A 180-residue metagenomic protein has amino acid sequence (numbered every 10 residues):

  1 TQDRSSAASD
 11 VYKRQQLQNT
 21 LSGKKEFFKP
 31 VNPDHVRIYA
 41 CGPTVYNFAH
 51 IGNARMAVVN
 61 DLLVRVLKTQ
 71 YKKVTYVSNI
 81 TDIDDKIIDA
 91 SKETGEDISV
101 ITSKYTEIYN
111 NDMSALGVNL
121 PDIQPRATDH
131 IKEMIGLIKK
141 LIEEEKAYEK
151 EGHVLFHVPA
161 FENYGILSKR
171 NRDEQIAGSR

Functional and structural regions predicted by a protein language model:
T1-Y12: Single conserved hydrophobic/aromatic residue that forms the stacking wall/gate of nucleotide- or nucleobase-binding
R14-D89, T94-E96, Q124-A127, M134: N-terminal catalytic cores of NTP/NDP-binding nucleotidyl/phosphoryl-transfer enzymes
I98-V100: A short acidic, glycine-rich active-site loop that binds or catalyzes chemistry on phosphate/adenosine moieties
T106-V118: A glycine-rich helix N-cap at a beta->alpha junction
L116, L120-I123, A127-T128: Metal-cofactor-binding active-site regions of metalloenzymes
R126, E133-R180: Active-site cores that bind ATP or allylic diphosphates and position pyrophosphate for catalysis
